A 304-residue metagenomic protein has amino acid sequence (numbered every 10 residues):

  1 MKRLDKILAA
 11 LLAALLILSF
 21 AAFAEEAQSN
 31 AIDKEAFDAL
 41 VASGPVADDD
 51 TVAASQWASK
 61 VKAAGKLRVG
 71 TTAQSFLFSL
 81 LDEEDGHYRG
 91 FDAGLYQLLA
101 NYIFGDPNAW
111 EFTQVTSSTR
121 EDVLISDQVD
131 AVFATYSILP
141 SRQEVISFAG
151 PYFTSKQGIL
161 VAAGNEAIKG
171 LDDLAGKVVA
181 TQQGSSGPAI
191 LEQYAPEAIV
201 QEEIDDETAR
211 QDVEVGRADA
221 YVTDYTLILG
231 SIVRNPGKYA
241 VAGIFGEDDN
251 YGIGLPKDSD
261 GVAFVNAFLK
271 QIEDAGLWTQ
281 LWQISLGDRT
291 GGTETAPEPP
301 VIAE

Functional and structural regions predicted by a protein language model:
M1-A63, E304: Short, low-complexity disordered leader/linker segments with a strong preference for bacterial N-terminal type II
E25-V52, A93, N165, V178 (+2 more regions): Extended ligand-binding regions for polar small-molecule ligands
L40-F133: Extracytoplasmic small-molecule ligand-binding "clamshell" domains of the periplasmic binding protein/Venus flytrap
A73, F153-V161, Y225, L229-K270 (+1 more regions): Periplasmic-binding protein-like
Q74-F76, G86-I103, Y136-P140, S155-Q211 (+2 more regions): Bilobed "Venus flytrap"/periplasmic-binding protein-like clamshell domains and structurally analogous long
A109-D173: Acidic, polar ligand-binding/catalytic clefts
W110-D122, E166, Q201-V215, D248-D249: Short helix-initiation/N-cap motifs at beta->coil->alpha
T119, T135-V145, I190-Q193, E207 (+1 more regions): A ligand-binding cleft/hinge motif common to bilobed small-molecule-binding domains
